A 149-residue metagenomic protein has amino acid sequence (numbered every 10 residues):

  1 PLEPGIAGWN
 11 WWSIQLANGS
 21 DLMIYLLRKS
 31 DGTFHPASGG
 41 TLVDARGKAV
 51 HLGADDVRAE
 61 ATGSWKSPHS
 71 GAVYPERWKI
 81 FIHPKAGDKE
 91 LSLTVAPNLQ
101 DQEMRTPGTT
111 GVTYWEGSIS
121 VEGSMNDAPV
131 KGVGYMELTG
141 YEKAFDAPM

Functional and structural regions predicted by a protein language model:
P1-M149: Structured soluble/peripheral alpha/beta segments that form catalytic or ligand/cofactor-binding pockets
